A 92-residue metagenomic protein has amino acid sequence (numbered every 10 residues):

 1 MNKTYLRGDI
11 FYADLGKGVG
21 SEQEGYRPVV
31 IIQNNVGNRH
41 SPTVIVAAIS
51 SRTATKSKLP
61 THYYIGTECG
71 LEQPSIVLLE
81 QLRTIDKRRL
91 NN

Functional and structural regions predicted by a protein language model:
M1-N92: Conserved functional hotspots at enzyme active or ligand-binding sites that engage polyanionic ligands
